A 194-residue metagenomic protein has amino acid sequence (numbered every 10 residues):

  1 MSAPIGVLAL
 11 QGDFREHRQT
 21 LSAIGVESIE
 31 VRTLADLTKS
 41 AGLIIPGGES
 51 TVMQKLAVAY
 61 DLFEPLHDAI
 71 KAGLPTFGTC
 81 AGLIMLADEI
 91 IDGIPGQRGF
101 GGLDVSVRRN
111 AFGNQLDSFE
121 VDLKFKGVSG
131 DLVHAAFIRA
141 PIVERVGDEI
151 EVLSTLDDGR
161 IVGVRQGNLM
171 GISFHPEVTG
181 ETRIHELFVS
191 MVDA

Functional and structural regions predicted by a protein language model:
M1-A59, F63-K71, T182-A194: N-terminal beta1-alpha1 cap of cysteine-dependent amidohydrolase-like domains
L10, A81, F174: Cofactor-binding loop segments of dinucleotide-utilizing enzymes, especially the Rossmann-like FAD- and NAD(P)+-binding
R18, A87-E89, G147-D148: Short, well-ordered secondary-structure micro-motifs
S28-I29, T76, L169: Hydrophobic anchor at the start of a short beta-strand that flanks the dinucleotide cofactor-binding loop
E30, G78-T79, V164: General beta-strand structural signal in soluble alpha/beta enzymes
I45, G78, I172: Redox-cofactor binding/interface segments in oxidoreductases and associated redox assembly factors
S50-K124: Cysteine-nucleophile active-site neighborhood
R109-A194: Amide-donor transfer/coupling interface in amidating biosynthetic enzymes
